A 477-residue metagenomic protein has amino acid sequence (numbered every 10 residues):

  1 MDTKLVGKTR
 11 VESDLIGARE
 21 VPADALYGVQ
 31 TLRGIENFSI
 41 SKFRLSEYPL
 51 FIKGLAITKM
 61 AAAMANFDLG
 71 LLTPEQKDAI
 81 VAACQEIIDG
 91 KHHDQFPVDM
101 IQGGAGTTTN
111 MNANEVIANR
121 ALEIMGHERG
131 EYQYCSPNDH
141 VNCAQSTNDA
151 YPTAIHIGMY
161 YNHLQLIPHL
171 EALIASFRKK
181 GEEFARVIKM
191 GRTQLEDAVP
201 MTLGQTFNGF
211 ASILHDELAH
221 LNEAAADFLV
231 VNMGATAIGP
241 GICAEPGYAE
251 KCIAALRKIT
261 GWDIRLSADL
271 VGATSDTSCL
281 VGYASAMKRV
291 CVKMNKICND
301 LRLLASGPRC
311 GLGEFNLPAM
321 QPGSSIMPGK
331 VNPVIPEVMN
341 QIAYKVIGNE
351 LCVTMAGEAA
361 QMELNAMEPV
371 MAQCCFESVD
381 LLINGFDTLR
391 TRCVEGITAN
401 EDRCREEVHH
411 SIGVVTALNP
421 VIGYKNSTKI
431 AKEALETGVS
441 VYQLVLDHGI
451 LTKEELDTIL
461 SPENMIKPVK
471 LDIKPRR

Functional and structural regions predicted by a protein language model:
M1-R477: Conserved, well-structured ligand/cofactor-binding cores
